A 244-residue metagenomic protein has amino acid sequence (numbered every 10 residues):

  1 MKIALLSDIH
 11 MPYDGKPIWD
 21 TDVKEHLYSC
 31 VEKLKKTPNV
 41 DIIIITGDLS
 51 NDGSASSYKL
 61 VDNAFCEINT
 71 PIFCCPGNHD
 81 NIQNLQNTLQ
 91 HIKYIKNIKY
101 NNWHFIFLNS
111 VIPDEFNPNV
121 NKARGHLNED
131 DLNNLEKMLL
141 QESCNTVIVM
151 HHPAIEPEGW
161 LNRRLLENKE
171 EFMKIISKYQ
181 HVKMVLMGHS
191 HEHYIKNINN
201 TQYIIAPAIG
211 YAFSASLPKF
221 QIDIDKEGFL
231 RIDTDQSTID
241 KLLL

Functional and structural regions predicted by a protein language model:
M1-L60, Q141, P157: N-terminal active-site segment of His-dependent metallophosphoesterases
K2-Y13, N102-F116, V147-V149, Q202-P207 (+1 more regions): Active-site-proximal beta-strand elements of phosphoester/diester hydrolases
S7-E25, N51-G53, I82, N87-I92 (+2 more regions): Acidic/histidine-rich helix-loop elements that form or flank divalent-metal/phosphate-binding sites at the catalytic
D8, G47-D48, G77, H151 (+1 more regions): Active-site glycine-centered loops adjacent to acidic/histidine catalytic or metal-binding residues that shape
K16-P17, I45-C66, N81-Y94, G159-L161 (+1 more regions): Metal-dependent catalytic neighborhoods of phosphoester/phosphodiester hydrolases
I18-T21, I175-S177, H193-L244: Binuclear metal-dependent phosphoesterase catalytic core
S29-I43, V120-Q202: His/acidic metal-ligating clusters that form di-metal
S56-P71, G159-K174, T201-I209: Short, electropositive alpha-helical surface patch
